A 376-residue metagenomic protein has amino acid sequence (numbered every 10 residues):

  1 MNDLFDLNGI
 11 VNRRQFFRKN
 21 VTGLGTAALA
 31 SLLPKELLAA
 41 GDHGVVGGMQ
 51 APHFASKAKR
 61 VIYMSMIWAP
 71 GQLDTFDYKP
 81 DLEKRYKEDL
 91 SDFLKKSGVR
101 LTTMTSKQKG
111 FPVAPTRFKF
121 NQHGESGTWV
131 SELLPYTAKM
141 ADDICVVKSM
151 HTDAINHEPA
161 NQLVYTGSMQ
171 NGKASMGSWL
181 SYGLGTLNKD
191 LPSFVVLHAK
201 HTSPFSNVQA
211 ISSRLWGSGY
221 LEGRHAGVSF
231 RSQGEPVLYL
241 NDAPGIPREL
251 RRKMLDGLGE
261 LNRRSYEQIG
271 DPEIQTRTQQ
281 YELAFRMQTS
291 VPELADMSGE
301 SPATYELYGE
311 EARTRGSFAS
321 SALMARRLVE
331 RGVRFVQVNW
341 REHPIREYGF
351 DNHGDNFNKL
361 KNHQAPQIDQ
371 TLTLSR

Functional and structural regions predicted by a protein language model:
M1-R376: Ligand-binding pockets and gating/stacking loops
